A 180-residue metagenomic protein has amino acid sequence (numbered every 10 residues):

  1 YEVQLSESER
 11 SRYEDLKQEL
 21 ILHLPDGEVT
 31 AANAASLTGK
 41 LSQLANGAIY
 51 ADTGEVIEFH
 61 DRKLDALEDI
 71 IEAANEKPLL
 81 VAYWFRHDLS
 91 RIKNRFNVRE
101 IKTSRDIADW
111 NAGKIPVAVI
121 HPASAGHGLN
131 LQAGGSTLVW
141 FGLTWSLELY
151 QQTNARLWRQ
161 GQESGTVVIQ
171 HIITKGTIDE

Functional and structural regions predicted by a protein language model:
Y1-Q132: Conserved Helicase C-terminal RecA-like lobe
L89, N97-E180: Conserved RecA-like P-loop NTPase helicase motor core
